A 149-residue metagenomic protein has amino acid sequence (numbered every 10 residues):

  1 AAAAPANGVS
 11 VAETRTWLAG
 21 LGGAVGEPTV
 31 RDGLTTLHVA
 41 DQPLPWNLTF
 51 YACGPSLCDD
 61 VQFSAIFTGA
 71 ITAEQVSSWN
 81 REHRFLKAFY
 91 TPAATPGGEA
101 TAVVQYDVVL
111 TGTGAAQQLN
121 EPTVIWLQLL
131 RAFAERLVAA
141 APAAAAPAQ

Functional and structural regions predicted by a protein language model:
A1-P45: Charge-rich, low-complexity N-terminal segments
P5-A12, A70, T113-N120, V124: Soluble non-cytosolic domains of exported or imported proteins
W17-A24, W79-E82, L129-R136, A140: Structured segments of extracytoplasmic/periplasmic soluble domains in secreted or envelope-associated proteins
V25, L48, A88-Y90: A structural signal for short hydrophobic beta-strand segments in well-ordered beta-sheet cores
D41-T68: Long, continuous compositionally biased terminal/linker segments
D59-T101, Q105: Short, internal acidic amphipathic alpha-helical interface segments that mediate docking to partner proteins
L86-A134: A short, solvent-exposed beta-edge/loop patch
L137-Q149: Short, highly charged C-terminal tails/helix-capping segments
